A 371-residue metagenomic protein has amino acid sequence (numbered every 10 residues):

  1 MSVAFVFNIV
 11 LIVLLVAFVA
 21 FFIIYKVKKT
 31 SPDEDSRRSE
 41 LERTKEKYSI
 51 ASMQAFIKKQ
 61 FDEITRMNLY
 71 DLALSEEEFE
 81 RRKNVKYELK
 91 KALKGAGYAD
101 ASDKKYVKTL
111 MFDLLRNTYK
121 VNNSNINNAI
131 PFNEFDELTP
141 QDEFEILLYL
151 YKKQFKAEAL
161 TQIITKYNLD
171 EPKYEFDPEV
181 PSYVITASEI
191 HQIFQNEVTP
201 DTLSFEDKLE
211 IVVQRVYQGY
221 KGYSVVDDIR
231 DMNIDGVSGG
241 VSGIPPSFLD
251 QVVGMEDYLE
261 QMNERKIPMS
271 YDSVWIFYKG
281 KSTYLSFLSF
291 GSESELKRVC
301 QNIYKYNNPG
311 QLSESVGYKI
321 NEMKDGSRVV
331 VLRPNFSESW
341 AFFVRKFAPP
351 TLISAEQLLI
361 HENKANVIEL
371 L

Functional and structural regions predicted by a protein language model:
M1-I12: Feature marks short, highly hydrophobic, charge-poor N-terminal signal-anchor/signal peptide-like helices that anchor
S2, T139, T351-S354: A diffuse structural propensity rather than consistent per-protein peaks
I12-N307: N-terminal accessory targeting/assembly segments
E264-L371: P-loop NTP-binding catalytic core
